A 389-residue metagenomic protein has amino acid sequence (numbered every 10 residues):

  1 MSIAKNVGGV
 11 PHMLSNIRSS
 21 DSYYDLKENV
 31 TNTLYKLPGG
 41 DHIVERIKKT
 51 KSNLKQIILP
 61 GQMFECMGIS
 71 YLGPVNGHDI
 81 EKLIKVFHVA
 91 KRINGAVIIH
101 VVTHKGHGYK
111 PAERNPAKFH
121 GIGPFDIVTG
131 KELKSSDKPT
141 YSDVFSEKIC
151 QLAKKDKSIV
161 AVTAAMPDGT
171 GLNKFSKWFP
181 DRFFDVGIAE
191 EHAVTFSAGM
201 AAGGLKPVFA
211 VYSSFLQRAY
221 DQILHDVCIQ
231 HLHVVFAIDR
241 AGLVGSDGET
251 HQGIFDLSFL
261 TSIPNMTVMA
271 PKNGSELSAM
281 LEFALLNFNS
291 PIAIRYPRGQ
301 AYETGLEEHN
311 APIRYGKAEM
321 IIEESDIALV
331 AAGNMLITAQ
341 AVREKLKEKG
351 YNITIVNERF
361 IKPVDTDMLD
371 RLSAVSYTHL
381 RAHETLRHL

Functional and structural regions predicted by a protein language model:
S2-I3: Hydrophobic, small-residue-rich alpha-helical packing segments that form membrane-like cores
H12-L26: Acidic, Ser/Thr-rich peripheral helices and adjacent loops at domain boundaries
T33-L54, L59: N-terminal leader/propeptide and maturation segments of large enzyme subunits in energy/redox metabolism and hydrolases
K55-G61, C66-I292, Q300: Thiamine diphosphate
F87-A90, A332-I353: Long hydrophobic segments that form regular secondary structure
Q300-E319: Aromatic-enriched
K349-S373: Generic long, charged, amphipathic alpha-helical segments
T378-H388: Conserved small/polar residues in nucleotide/adenosyl-binding loops
